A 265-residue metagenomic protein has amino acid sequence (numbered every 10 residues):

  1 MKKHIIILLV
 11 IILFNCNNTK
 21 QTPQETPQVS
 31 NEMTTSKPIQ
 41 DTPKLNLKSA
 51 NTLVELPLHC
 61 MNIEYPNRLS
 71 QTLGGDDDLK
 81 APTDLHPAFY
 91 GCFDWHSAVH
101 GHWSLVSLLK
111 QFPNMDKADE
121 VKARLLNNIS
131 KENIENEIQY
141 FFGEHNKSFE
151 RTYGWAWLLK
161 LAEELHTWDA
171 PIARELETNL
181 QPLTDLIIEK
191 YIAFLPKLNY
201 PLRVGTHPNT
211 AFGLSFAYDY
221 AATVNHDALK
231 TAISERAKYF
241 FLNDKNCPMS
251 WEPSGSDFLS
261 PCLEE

Functional and structural regions predicted by a protein language model:
K2-L8: Sec-dependent signal peptide recognition, specifically the positively charged N-region followed immediately by
I12-N15: C-terminal motif of bacterial Sec signal peptides marking the signal peptidase cleavage site
N17-T19: Bacterial signal peptide processing site
N31-Y90: Low-complexity, Ser/Thr/Pro/Gly-enriched N-terminal "stalk/linker" regions
V54-G75, K117-N127, I172-L186, A221-K238: An acidic intrinsically disordered interaction segment
E64, L108, L165, Y191 (+3 more regions): Alpha-helical solenoid scaffolds that mediate protein-protein interactions, centered on TPR/SEL1-like repeats but also
D84-P87, G91-C92, V99, V106-Y220: Extended ligand-binding groove/face enriched in aromatic
A222-E265: Long, repeat-rich segments with strong aromatic
